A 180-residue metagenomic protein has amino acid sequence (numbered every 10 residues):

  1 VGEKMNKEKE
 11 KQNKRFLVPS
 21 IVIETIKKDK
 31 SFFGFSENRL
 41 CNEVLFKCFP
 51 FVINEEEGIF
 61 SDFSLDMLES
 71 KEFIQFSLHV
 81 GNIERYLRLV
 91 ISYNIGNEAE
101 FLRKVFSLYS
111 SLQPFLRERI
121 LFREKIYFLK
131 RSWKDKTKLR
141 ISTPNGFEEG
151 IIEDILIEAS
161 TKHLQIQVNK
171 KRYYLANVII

Functional and structural regions predicted by a protein language model:
V1-V22, K30, N54-R85, V90: Short Lys/Arg-rich basic patches
S20, V44, E72, F76 (+5 more regions): Positively charged, low-complexity terminal tracts and the immediately adjacent first secondary-structure elements
F32-I59, N94-L121: Short, basic amphipathic alpha-helical segments that act as recognition/interaction helices in nucleic-acid-binding
E84-K104, G150, D154: Helix-turn-helix/homeodomain-like alpha-helical modules used for DNA recognition and transcription-factor dimerization
S111, K171-I180: Structured surface patches comprising rigid loops and adjacent beta-strands/short helices at the edges of well-ordered
P114-K134: Mixed-charge, Lys/Arg-rich low-complexity intrinsically disordered regions
T137-S142: Short conserved beta-strand and strand-loop elements enriched in small hydrophobics with frequent Asp/Gly
G146-E148, I152-L175: Basic/aromatic-rich interaction segments and small domains that mediate binding to polyanionic partners
